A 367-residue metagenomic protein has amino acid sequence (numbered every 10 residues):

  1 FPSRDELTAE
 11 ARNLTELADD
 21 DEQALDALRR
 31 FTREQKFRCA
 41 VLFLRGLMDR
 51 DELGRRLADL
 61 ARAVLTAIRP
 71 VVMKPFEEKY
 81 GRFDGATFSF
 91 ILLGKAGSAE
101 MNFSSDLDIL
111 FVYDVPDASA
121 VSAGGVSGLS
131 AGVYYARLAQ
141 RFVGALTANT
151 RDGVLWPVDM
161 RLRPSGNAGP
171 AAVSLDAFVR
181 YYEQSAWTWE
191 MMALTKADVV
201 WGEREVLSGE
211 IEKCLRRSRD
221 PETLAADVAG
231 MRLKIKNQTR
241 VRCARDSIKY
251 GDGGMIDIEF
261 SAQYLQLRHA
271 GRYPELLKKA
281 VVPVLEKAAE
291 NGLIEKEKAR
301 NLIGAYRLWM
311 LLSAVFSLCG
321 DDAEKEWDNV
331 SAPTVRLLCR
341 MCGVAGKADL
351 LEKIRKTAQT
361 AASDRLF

Functional and structural regions predicted by a protein language model:
F1-F367: A nucleotide- and high-energy phosphate-metabolite-utilizing enzyme signature
